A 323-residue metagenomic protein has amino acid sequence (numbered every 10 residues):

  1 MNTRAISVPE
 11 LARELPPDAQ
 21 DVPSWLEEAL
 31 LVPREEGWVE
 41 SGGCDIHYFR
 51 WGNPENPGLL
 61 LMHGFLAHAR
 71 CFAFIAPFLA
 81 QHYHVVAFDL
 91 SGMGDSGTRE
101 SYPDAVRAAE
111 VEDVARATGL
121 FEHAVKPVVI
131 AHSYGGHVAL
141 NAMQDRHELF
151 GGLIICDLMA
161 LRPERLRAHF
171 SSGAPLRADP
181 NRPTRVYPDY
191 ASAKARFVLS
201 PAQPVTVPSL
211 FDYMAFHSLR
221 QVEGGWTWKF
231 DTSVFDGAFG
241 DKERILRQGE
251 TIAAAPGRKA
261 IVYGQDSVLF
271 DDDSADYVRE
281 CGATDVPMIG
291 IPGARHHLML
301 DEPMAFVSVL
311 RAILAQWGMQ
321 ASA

Functional and structural regions predicted by a protein language model:
M1-L59, Q81-H84, G119-H123, P287 (+1 more regions): Alpha/beta-hydrolase fold catalytic core
S41-C44, F49, A87-I130, S308: Active-site loop/oxyanion-hole signature of alpha/beta-hydrolase fold enzymes
C44-G97: Conserved HGGG/HGGXW glycine-rich cap/lid loop of the alpha/beta-hydrolase fold
A131, G135, A139: Gly/Ala-rich beta-loop-alpha elbow adjacent to hydrolase catalytic centers
N141-Q144, G151-Y190: Flexible "cap/lid" loop of the alpha/beta hydrolase fold
T184-K242: Conserved alpha/beta-hydrolase catalytic His-Asp/Glu region
R220-C281: Conserved serine/cysteine hydrolase catalytic core
I291-P303, V307: Catalytic histidine-centered segment of alpha/beta-hydrolase-like enzymes
